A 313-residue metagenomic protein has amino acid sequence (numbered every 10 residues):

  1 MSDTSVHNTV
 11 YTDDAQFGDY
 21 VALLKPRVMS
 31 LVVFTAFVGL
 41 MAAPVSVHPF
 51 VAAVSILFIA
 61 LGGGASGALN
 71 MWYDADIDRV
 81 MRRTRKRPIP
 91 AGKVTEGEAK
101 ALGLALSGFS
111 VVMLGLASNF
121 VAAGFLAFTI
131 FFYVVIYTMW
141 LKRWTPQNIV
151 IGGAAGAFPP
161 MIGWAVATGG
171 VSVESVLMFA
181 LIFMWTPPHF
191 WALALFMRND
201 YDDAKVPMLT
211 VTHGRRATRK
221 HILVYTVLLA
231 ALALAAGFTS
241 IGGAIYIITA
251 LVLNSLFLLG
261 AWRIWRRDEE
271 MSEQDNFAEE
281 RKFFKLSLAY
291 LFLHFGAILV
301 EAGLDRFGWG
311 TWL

Functional and structural regions predicted by a protein language model:
S2-A15, Y73-V94, W191-R219, R267-D275: Cytosolic, membrane-interface loops and tails of multi-pass inner-membrane proteins
F34-A75, R83, S107-V111, G124-V135 (+1 more regions): Membrane-embedded alpha-helical segments that form the functional core of polytopic membrane enzymes, especially those
F34-F37, R87-P88, L106, V150-A167 (+2 more regions): Small-residue-rich segments of transmembrane alpha-helices in multi-pass membrane proteins, especially helix faces
L61-L69, F132-T138, L181-R198, A230 (+1 more regions): Transmembrane alpha-helical segments that form the membrane-embedded catalytic/substrate-channel core of multi-pass
R83-G124, R215-F238: Multi-pass membrane catalytic core of lipid/isoprenoid biosynthesis enzymes
E96, K100-A167: Intramembrane alpha-helical segments
L258-H294: Interfacial loop-to-transmembrane junctions
G296-L313: Juxtamembrane boundary at the C-terminal end of a transmembrane helix
